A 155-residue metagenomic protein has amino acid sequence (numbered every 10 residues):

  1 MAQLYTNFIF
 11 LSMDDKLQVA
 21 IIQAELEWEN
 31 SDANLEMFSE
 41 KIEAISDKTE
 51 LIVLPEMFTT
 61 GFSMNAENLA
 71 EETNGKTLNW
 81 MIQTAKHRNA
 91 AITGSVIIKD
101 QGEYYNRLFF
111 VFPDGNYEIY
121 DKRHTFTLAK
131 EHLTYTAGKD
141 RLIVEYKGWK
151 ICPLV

Functional and structural regions predicted by a protein language model:
Q3-Y5: Low-complexity, intrinsically disordered or signal/transmembrane-proximal segments
D14-V19: Extreme N-terminal starter segment of soluble prokaryotic enzymes
Q23-W28: Short polar catalytic/cofactor-binding loops
S31, E40-P113, E118: Cys-nucleophile CN-hydrolase/nitrilase-fold catalytic domain and related Cys-dependent amidase chemistry that acts on
N34: Substrate/cofactor-recognition hotspot
K99-V155: Active-site catalytic loop in hydrolytic enzyme cores
